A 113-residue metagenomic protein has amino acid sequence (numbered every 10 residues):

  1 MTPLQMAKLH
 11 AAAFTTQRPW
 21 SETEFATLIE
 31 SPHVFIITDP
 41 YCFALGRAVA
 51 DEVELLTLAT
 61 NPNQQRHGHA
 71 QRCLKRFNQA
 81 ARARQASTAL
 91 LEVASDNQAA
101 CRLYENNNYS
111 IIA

Functional and structural regions predicted by a protein language model:
P3-H67, Q71-R76, A80, R84: Acetyl-CoA-dependent GNAT
F14, Q64, L103-Y104, Y109: Conserved hydrophobic/aromatic "anchor" residues that stabilize well-ordered secondary structure elements
V49, E92, E105, S110-A113: Conserved catalytic-core motifs of GNAT/GCN5-like acyltransferases
R66-G68, D96, I111-A113: Short, structured secondary-structure boundary patches
Q71-R72, A99-A100, E105: Preference for well-ordered, secondary-structure-rich cores of eukaryotic proteins
L91-A100: Conserved beta-strand-loop-alpha-helix junction that forms the acyl-donor binding cleft
